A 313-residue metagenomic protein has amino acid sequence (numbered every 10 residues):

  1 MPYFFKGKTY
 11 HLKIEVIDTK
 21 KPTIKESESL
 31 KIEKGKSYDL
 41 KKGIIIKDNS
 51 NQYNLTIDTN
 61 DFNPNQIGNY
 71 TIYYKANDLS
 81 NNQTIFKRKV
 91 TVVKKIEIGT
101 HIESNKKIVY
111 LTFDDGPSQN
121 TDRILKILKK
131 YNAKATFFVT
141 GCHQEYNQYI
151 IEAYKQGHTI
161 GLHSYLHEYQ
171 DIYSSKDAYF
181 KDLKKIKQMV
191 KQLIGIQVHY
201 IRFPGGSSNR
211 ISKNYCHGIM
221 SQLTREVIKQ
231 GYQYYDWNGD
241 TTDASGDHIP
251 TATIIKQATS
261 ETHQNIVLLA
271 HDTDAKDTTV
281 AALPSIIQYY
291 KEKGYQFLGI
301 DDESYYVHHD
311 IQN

Functional and structural regions predicted by a protein language model:
M1-Y10, N49-V90: Serine/threonine-rich, repeat-prone extracellular segments and beta-strand-based repeat modules of secreted/surface
V16-T23, T91-G99: Extracellular interdomain linker/stem segments of modular secreted and single-pass surface proteins
I17, S27, D58, H163 (+2 more regions): Conserved beta-strand termini and adjacent loop/short-helix elements that scaffold enzyme active sites in alpha/beta
D18-N51: Solvent-exposed, low-complexity, repeat-rich "mucin-like" stalks and linkers
N51, N81, P117-S118, L166 (+1 more regions): Short, glycine/acidic-enriched loop or turn micro-motifs at the edges of active sites
V92-Q197, Y289, Y305-Y306: Active-site beta->alpha N-cap acidic-glycine motif
E145, H167-L269, T273-K291, Y295-Q296 (+2 more regions): Catalytic domains of cell-wall/extracellular-matrix polysaccharide-remodeling enzymes, centered on de-N-acetylation
